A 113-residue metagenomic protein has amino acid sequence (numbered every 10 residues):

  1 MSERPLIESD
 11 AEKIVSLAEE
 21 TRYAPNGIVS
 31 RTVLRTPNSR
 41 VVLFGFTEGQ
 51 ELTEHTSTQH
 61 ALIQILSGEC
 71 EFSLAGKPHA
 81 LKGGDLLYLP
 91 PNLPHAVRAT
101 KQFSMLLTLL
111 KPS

Functional and structural regions predicted by a protein language model:
M1-N38: A short, N-terminal "cap"/entry segment at the start of jelly-roll beta-barrel domains of the cupin/DSBH fold
N26-G27, R40-S57: Conserved short histidine dyad/triad with adjacent acidic residue
Q59-E71, A75: Glycine- and acidic-residue-biased ligand/ion/polar-headgroup-sensing regions
L66-S67, K82-G83, K101: A cytosolic small-molecule/anion-sensing beta-strand core signal
G76-P91: Short acidic-glycine-tyrosine-enriched beta hairpin
P91-S113: Ligand-binding loop in jelly-roll beta-barrel domains
